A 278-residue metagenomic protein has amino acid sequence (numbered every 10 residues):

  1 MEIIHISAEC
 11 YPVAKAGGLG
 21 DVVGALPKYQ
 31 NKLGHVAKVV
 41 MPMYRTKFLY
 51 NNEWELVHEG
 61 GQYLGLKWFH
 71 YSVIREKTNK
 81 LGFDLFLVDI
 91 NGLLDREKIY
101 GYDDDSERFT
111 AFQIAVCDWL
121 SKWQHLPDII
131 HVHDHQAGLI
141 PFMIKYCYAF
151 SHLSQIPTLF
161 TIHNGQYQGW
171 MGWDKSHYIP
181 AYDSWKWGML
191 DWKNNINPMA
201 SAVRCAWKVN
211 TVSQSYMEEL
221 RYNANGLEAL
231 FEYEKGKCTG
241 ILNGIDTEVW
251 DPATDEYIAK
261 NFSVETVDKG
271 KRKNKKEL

Functional and structural regions predicted by a protein language model:
M1-L278: Catalytic cores of nucleotide-sugar-dependent glycosyltransferases that transfer UDP/GDP/TDP-activated
